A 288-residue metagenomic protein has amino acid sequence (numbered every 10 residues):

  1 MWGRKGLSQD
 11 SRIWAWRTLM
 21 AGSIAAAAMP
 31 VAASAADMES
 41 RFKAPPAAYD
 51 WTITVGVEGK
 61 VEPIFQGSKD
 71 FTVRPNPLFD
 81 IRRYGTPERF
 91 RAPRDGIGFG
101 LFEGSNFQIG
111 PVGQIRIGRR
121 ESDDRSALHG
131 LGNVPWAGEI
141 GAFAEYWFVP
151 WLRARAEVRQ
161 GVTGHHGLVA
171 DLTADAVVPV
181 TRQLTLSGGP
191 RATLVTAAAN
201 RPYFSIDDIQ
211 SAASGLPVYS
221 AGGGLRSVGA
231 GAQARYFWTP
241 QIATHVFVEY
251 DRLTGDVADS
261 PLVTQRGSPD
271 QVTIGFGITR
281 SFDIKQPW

Functional and structural regions predicted by a protein language model:
M1-A48, G267, D283-W288: Cleavable N-terminal export/targeting peptides
S34-P87, Q108, R119-E121, D283: Short glycine/proline- and aromatic-enriched beta-strand/turn motifs that initiate or cap beta-hairpins
A36-D37, G85, G98, G161-P269 (+1 more regions): Outer-membrane beta-barrel transmembrane domain signature
W51, V61, F71-P77, V134-I140 (+3 more regions): Residues that define the transmembrane beta-barrel architecture of outer-membrane proteins
W51-V57, P77, F107-P111, A142 (+7 more regions): Transmembrane beta-strands of outer-membrane beta-barrel proteins
V55-K60, R120-D124, F148-R155, I206-L216 (+1 more regions): Flexible, solvent-exposed coil segments and beta strand-coil junctions, predominantly the extracellular/periplasmic
V55-P63, E88-G96, R125-H129, L152-V162 (+1 more regions): Transmembrane beta-strand segments that form the barrel wall of outer-membrane beta-barrel proteins
P63-N76, E121-W136, G223, D256-L262: Surface-exposed strand-loop-strand hairpins of Gram-negative outer-membrane beta-barrel proteins
